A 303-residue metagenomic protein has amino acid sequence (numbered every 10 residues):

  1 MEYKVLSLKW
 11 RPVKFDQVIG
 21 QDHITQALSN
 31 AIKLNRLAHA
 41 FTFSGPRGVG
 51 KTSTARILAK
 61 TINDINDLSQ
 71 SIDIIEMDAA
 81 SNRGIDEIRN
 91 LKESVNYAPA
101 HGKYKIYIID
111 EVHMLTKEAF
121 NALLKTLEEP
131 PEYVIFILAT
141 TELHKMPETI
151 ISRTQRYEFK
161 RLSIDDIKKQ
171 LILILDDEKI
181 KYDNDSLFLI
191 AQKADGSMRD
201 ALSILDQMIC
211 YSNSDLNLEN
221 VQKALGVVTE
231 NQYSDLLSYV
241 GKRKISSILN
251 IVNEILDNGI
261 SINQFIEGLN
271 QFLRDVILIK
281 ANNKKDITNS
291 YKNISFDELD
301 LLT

Functional and structural regions predicted by a protein language model:
M1-R156, D166, I172-I174: P-loop/Walker A NTP-binding region and its immediately flanking N-terminal helices in P-loop NTPase folds
A55-K60, N90, A139, Q155-T303: Extended, largely alpha-helical regulatory/partner-binding modules appended to the mid-to-C-terminal parts
